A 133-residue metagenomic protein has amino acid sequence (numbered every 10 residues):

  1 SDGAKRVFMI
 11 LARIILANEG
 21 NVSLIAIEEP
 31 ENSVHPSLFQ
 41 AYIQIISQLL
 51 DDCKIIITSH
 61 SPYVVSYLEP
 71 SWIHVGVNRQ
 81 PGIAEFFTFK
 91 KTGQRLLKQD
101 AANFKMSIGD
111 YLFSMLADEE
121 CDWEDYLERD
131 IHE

Functional and structural regions predicted by a protein language model:
S1-I27, S37-F39: GG-anchored amphipathic helix commonly corresponding to the ABC/SMC/Rad50 NBD signature/C-loop
I14, E31, R79: Flexible, active-site-proximal loop/turn residues at the rims of small-molecule/cofactor binding pockets and catalytic
N21-L24, H35, L50-I56: Loop/turn-to-beta-strand initiation segments
L24-N32, Q44: Active/binding-pocket-proximal capping segment
S33-V34, V64: Flexible loop/turn segments at secondary-structure boundaries
Q40-E133: C-terminal lobe/lid and adjacent interdomain/linker elements of RecA-like ASCE P-loop ATPase modules
